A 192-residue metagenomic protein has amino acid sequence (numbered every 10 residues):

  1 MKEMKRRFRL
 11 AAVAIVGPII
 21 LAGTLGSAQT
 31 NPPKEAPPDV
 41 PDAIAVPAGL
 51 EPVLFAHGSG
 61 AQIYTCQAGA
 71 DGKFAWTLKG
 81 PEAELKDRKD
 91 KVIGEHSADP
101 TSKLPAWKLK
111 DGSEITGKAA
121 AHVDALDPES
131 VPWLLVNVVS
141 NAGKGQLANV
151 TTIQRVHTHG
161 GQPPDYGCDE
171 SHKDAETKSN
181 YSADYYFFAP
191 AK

Functional and structural regions predicted by a protein language model:
K2-A14: Bacterial N-terminal signal peptides that target proteins for export
K2-E3, G26, G58: N-terminal targeting leaders of exported, membrane, and organelle-targeted proteins
V13-G23: Bacterial N-terminal signal peptides
A22-P32: Bacterial Sec-dependent signal peptides at the C-terminal "C-region" and cleavage site
N31-Q62, A70-K192: Primary mode marks residue(s) on the alpha4-beta5-alpha5 output face of response regulator receiver
